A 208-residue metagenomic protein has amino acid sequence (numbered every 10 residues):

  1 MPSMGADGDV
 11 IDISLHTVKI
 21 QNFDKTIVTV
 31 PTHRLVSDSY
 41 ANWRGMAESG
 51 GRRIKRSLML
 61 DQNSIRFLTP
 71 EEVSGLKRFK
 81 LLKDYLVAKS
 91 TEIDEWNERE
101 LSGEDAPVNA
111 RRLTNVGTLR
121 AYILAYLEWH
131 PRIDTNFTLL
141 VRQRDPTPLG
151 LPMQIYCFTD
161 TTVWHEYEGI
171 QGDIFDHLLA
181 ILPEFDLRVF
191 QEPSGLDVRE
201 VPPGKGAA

Functional and structural regions predicted by a protein language model:
M1-E104: Soluble accessory domains appended to multi-pass membrane transport proteins
R78-A208: Long, non-transmembrane cytosolic or organellar matrix-exposed soluble domains/tails of integral membrane proteins
